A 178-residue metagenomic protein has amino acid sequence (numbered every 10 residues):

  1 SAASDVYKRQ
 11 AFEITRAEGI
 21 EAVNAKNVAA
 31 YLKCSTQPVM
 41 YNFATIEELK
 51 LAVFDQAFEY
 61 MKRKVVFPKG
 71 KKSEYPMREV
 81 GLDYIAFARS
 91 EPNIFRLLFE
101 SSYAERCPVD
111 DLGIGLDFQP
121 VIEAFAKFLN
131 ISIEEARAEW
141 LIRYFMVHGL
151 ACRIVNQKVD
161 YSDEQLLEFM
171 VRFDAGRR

Functional and structural regions predicted by a protein language model:
A2-V6: Short, small-residue-biased leader/transition segments that mark boundaries at the very start of proteins
Y7-T15, V23, A57, M61 (+2 more regions): Short hydrophobic clusters on alpha-helical segments that form packing/core surfaces in small helical domains
I14-E48, A52: Helix-turn-helix
T15, E48-A57, L98, R106 (+1 more regions): Alpha-helical DNA-contacting segments of helix-turn-helix folds
L51-E79, Q119-E123: Amphipathic alpha-helical linker/stalk segments
V66, F99, A104-N130, R137-L141 (+1 more regions): Amphipathic alpha-helical packing segments from all-alpha helical-bundle domains
M77-E100, C107-L112: Helical hydrophobic small-molecule/effector-binding pocket
L97, Y144-S162, A175-R178: Amphipathic C-terminal alpha-helical segment
